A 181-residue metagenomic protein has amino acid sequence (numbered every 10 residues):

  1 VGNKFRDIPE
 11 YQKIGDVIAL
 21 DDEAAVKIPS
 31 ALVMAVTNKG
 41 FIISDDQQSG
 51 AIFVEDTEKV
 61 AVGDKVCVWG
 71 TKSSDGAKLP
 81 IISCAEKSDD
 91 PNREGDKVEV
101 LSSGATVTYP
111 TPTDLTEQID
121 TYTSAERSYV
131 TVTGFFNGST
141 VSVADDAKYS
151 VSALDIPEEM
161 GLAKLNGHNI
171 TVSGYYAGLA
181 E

Functional and structural regions predicted by a protein language model:
V1-E181: OB-fold nucleic-acid-binding modules
